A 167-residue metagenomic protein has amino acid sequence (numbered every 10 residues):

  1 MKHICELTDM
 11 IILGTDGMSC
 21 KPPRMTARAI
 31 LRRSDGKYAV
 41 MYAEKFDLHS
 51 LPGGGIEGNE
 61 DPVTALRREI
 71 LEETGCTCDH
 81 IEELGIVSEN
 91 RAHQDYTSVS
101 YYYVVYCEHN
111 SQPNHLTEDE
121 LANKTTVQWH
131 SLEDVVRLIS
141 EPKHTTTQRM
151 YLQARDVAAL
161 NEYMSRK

Functional and structural regions predicted by a protein language model:
M1-R28, S34: Acidic, metal-coordinating catalytic segment for phosphate/diphosphate chemistry, firing primarily on the Nudix
R24, F46, L51, S98-S100 (+1 more regions): Short connector loops at helix/strand junctions that flank enzyme active sites, especially segments positioning acidic
L31-R32, V40, V105, W129: Conserved hydrophobic "DFG−1" position in protein kinase catalytic cores
G36-E72: Conserved Nudix-box catalytic region and its N-terminal flanking loop in Nudix hydrolases and closely related
I56, C107, L132-V135: Hydrophobic pocket-lining residues within nucleotide cofactor-binding pockets
T77-I86: A short coil-to-beta-strand element that immediately follows conserved catalytic motifs
R91-H115, Q128: Active-site-adjacent beta-strand/loop module that shapes the phosphate/pyrophosphate-binding cleft
D119-K167: Nudix hydrolase/Nudix homology domain
